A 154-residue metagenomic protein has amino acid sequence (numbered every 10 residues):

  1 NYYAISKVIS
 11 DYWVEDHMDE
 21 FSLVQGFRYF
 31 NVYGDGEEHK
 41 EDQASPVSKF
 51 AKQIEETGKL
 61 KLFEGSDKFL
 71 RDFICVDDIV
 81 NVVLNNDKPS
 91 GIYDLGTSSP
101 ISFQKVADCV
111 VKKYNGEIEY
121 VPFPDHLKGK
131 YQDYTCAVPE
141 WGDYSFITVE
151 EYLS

Functional and structural regions predicted by a protein language model:
N1-Y2, E41: Active-site loop-to-helix junction immediately N-terminal to the catalytic Tyr of the SDR YXXXK motif in Rossmann-fold
I5-S6: Active-site helix of classical SDR
Y12-L70, V76-D78, V110: NAD(P)-dependent short-chain dehydrogenase/reductase
I54-S154: C-terminal substrate-binding subdomain of Rossmann-fold SDR/epimerase-dehydratase oxidoreductases
